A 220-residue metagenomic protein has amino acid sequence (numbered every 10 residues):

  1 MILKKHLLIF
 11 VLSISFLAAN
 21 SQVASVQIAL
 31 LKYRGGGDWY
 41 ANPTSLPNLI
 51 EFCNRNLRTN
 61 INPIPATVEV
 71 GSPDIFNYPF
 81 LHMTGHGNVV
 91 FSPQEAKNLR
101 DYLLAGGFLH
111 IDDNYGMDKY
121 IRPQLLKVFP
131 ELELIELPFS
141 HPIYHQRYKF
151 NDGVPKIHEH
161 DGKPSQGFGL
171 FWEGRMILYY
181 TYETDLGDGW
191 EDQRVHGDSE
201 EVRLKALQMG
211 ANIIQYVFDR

Functional and structural regions predicted by a protein language model:
M1-F10: Bacterial N-terminal signal peptides that target proteins for export
V11-N20: Hydrophobic h-region of N-terminal signal peptides that target proteins for export in Gram-negative bacteria
N20-F80, T84-G87, I177, E183-L186 (+1 more regions): Aromatic-Pro/Gly-enriched surface loop or interdomain linker that acts as a lid/target-recognition segment
Q27, K32-G36, T44-S45, D118-R194 (+1 more regions): An acidic, glycine-rich "communication" segment
I28, F80-K119: Short alpha-beta junction capping motif
N54-R58, L104-G107, L126-P130, F218-D219: Sec-exported extracytoplasmic/periplasmic mature domains
T59-V68, I111-N114, L132-F139: Surface-exposed patches in mature extracellular/periplasmic domains of secreted proteins
P63-V70, S92-K97, G162-Q166: Alpha-helical scaffolding within the catalytic cores of extracellular/periplasmic polymer-degrading hydrolases
